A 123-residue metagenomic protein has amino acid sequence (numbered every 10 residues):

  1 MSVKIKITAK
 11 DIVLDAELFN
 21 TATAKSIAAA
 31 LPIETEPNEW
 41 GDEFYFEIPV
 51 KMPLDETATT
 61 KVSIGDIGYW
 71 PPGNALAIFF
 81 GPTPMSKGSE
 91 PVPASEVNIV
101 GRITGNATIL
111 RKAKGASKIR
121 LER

Functional and structural regions predicted by a protein language model:
M1-E34: Long, hydrophobic N-terminal alpha-helical segment
V3-I5, D66, N74-L76, S117-I119: Generic beta-strand structural signal
V13, V62-S63, N106: Glycine-rich, charged/polar anion/phosphate-binding loops that engage phosphate groups from diverse ligands
E17, T21, E56, V97-V100: Electropositive phosphate-/nucleotide-binding environments in soluble metabolic enzymes
A29-A30, N38-I64, W70: Compact, glycine-rich, soluble single-domain proteins
T35-P49, K87-R102: Short, basic/aromatic beta-hairpin or loop at an interaction surface
T57-N98: Mid-chain, well-packed structural core segment of small domains
V92-R123: Well-ordered alpha/beta subsegment
